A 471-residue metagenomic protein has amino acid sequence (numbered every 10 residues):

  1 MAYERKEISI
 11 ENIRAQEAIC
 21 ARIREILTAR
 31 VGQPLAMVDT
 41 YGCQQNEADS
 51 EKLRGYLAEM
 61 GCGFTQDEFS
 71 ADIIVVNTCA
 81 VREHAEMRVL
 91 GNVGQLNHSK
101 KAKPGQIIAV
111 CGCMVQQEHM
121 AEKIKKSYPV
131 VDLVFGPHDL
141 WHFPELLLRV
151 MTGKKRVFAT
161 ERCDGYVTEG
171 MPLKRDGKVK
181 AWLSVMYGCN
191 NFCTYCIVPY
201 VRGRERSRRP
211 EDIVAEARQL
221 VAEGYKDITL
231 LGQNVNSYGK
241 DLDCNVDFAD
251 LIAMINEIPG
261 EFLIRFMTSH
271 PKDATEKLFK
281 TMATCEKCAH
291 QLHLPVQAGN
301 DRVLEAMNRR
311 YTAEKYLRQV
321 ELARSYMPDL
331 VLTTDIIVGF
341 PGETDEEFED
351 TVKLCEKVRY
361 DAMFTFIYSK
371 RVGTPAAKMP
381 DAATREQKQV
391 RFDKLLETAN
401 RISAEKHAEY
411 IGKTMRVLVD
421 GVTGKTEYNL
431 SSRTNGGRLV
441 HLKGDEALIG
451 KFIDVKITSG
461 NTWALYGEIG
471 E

Functional and structural regions predicted by a protein language model:
M1-Y238, K277, L292, E314-S325 (+3 more regions): Proteins enriched for Cys/Gly/acidic motifs involved in redox and nucleic-acid/cofactor modification
Y3, K378-E471: Terminal RNA-binding accessory module
A80-V81, R202-G203, L242-N245, E305-Y311 (+1 more regions): Short glycine-enriched, charge-decorated loop/helix-capping segments at active-site entrances that position
L90-G94, P210, C244-D250, T312 (+1 more regions): Charged helix-capping and loop-helix junction motifs
G105-V110, H119, A222-D345: Conserved SAM/AdoMet-binding glycine-rich loop
K125-L140, A249-E261, T284-H290, D350-A362: Structural recognition of alpha->loop->beta junctions
D176-V179, C189-N191, C288, A298 (+5 more regions): Short flexible coil/turn linkers enriched for glycine and charged/polar residues that connect secondary-structure
C193, I213, L230, F266 (+7 more regions): Conserved, mostly hydrophobic/aromatic
